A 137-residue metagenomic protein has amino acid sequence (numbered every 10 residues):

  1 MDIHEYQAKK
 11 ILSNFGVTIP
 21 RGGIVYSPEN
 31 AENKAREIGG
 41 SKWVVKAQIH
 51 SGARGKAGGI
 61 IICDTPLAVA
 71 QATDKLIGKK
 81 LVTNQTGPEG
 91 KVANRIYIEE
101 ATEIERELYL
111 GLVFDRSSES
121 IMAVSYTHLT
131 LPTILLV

Functional and structural regions predicted by a protein language model:
M1-E37, S41: A conserved helix-loop-beta module that forms one wall/lid of the active-site cleft in ATP-utilizing catalytic domains
E5-A8, L12, I38-R54, T83-I104 (+1 more regions): ATP-grasp fold ATP-binding core
P20-G22, V45-A72, Y109: Glycine-rich phosphate-binding loop of ATP-grasp-fold ATP-dependent ligases
V25, I61-T65, V113, V124-S125: Short beta-strand-to-turn element immediately C-terminal to the catalytic PLP-Schiff-base lysine in fold type I
A47-I49, Y109-R116, A123-Y126: Short beta-strand elements
K75-K79, T83: Catalytic core of tubulin tyrosine ligase-like
I104, R116-S118: Short flexible coil/turn linkers enriched for glycine and charged/polar residues that connect secondary-structure
T127-T133: Conserved small/polar residues in nucleotide/adenosyl-binding loops
